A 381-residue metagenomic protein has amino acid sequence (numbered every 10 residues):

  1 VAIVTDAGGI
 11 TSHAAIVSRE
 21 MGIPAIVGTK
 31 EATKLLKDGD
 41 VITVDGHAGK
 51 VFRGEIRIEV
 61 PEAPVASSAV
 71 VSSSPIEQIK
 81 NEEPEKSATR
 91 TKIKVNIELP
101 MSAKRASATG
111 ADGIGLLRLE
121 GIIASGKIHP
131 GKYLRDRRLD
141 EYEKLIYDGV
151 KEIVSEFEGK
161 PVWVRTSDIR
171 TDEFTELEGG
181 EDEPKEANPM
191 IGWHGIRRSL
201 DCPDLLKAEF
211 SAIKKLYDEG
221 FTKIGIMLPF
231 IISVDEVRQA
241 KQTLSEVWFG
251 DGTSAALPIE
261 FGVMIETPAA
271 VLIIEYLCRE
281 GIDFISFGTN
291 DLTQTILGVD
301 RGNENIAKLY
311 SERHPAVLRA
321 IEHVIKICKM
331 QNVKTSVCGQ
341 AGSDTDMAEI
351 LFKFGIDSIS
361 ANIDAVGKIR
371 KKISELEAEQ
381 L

Functional and structural regions predicted by a protein language model:
V1-D112, L116-L117, H129: Acidic, glycine-rich flexible loop/linker segments
V71, P75-L381: Conserved alpha/beta-domain cores
